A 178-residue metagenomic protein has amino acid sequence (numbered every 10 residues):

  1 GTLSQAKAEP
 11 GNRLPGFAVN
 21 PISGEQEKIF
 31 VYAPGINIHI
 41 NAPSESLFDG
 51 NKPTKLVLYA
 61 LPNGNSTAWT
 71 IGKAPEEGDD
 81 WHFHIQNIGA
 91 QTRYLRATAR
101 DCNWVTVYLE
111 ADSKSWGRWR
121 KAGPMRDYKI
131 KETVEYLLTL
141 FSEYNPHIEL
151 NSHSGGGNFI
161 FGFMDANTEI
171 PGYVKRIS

Functional and structural regions predicted by a protein language model:
L3-L56: A domain-start/cap signature at the N-terminus of enzymes
F30-I36, D80-N87, A122-T133, G155-G156: Phosphate/oxyanion-binding active-site loops and adjacent basic polyanion-contact surfaces
G35-N37, S44-D101: Short, surface-exposed "cap/lid" segments of acyl-processing enzymes
L58, V105-L109, S178: Hydrophobic/aromatic beta-strand patches that form the interior of the parallel beta-sheet core in alpha/beta enzyme
N63-S66, D112-W116, G155-N158: Solvent-exposed loop/turn segments at secondary-structure junctions within structured extracellular/periplasmic domains
G89, Y108-E143: Alpha/beta-hydrolase active-site loop
R93-A97, L138-S142, D165-E169: Sec-exported extracytoplasmic/periplasmic mature domains
N145-S178: Primarily recognizes the serine-hydrolase "nucleophile elbow" in alpha/beta-hydrolase and SGNH/GDSL folds
